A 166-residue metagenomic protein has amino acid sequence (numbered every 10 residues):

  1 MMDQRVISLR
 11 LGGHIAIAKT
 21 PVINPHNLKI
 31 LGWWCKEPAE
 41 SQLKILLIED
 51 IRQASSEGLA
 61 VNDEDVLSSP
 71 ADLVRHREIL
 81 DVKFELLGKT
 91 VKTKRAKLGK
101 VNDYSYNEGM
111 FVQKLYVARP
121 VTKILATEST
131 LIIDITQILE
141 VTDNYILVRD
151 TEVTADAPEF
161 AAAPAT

Functional and structural regions predicted by a protein language model:
M1-T166: Peripheral interaction segments used for macromolecular assembly
